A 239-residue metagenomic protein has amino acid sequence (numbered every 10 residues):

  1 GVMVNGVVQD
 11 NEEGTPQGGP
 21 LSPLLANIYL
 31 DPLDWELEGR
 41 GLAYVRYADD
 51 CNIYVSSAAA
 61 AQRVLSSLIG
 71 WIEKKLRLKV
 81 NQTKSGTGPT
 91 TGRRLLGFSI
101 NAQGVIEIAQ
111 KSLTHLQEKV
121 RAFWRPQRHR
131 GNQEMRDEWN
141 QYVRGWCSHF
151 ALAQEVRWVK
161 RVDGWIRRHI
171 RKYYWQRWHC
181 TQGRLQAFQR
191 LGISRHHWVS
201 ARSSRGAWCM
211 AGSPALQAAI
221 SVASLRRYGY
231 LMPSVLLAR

Functional and structural regions predicted by a protein language model:
G1-R239: Non-catalytic terminal/accessory segments
